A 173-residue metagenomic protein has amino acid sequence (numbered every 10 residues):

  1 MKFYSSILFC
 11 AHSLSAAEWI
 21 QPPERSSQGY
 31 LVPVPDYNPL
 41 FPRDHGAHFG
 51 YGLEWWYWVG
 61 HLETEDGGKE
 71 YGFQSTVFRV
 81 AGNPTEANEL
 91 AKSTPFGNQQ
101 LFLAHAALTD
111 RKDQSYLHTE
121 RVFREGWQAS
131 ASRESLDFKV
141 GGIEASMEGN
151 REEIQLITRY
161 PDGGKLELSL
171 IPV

Functional and structural regions predicted by a protein language model:
K2-A16: Sec-dependent N-terminal signal peptides of Gram-negative exported proteins
A16-V173: Targeting-peptide/extracellular-domain and disordered-appendage signature
